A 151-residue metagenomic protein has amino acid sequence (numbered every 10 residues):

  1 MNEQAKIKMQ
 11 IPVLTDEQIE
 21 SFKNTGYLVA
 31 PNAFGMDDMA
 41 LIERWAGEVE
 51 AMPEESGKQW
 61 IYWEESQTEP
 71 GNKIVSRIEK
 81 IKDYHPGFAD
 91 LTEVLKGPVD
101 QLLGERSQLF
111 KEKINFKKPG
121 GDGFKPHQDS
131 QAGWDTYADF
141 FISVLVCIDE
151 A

Functional and structural regions predicted by a protein language model:
N2-N24, P31-Q128, A132-D135: Non-heme Fe(II)-dependent double-stranded beta-helix
I11, Y27-V29, S143-C147: Conserved hydrophobic/aromatic beta-strand scaffold that supports enzyme active sites
H127, W134-A151: Short, conserved beta-strand element in jelly-roll/cupin
